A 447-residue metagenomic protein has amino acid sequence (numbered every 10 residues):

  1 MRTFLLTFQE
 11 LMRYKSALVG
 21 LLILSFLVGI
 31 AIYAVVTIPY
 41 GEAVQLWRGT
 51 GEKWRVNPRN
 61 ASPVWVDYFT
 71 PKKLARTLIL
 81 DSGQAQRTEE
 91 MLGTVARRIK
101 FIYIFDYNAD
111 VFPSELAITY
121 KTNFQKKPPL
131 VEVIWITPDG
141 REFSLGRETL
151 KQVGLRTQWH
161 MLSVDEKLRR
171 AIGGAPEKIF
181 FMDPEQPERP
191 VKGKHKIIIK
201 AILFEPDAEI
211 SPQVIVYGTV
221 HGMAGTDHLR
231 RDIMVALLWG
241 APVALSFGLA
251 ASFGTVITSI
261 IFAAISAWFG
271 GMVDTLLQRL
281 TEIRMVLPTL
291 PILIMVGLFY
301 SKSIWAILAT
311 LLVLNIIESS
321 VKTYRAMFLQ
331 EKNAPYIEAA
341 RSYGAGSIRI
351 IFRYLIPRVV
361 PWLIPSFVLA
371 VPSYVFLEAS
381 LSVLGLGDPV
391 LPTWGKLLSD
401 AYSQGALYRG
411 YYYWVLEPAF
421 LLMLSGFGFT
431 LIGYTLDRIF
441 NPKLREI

Functional and structural regions predicted by a protein language model:
M1-G248, T255, A401-L424, L431-I432 (+1 more regions): Gly/Trp-centered helix-boundary motif
T226-I447: Alpha-helical transmembrane segments of integral membrane proteins, especially multi-pass inner/plasma-membrane
